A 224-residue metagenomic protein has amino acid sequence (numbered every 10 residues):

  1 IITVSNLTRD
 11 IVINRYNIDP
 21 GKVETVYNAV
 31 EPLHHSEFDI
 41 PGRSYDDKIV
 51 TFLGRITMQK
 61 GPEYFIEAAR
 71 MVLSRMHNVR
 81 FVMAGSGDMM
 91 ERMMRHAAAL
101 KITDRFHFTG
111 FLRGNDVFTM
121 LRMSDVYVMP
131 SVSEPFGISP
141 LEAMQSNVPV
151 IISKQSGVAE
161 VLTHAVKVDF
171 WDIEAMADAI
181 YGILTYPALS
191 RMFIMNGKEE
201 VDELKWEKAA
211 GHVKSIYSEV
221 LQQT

Functional and structural regions predicted by a protein language model:
I2, R43-A69, I194: Conserved donor-binding/catalytic core segment of Leloir-type glycosyltransferases
L7, A29: Carbohydrate-associated surface elements
M94-L112: Nucleotide-activated donor-binding/catalytic signature segment of Leloir-type glycosyltransferases, i.e., the conserved
F111-L112, T119-S124: Short alpha-helical donor nucleotide-sugar binding micro-motif in glycosyltransferases
V132: Aromatic "clamp/platform" in nucleotide-sugar-dependent glycosyltransferases that forms part of the donor/acceptor
P149-I152: Short hydrophobic beta-strand element within catalytic cores of glycosyltransferases and related nucleotide-activated
A165-E174, G182-P187: Conserved acidic donor-binding segment of nucleotide-sugar-dependent glycosyltransferases
A188-S218: A charged, aromatic-enriched C-terminal amphipathic alpha-helix characteristic of glycosyltransferases across folds
